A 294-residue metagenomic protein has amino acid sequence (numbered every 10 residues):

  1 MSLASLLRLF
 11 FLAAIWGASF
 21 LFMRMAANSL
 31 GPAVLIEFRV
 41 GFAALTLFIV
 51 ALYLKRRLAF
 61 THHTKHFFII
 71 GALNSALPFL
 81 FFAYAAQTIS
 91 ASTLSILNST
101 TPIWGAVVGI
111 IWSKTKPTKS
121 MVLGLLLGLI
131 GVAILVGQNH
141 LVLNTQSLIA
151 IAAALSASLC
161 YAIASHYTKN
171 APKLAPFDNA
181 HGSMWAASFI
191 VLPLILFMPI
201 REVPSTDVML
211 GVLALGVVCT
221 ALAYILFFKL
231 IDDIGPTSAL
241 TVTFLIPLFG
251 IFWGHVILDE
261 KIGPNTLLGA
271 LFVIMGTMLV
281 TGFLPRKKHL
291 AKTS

Functional and structural regions predicted by a protein language model:
M1-L6, S29-A33, E37, A59-K65 (+3 more regions): Juxtamembrane helix-entry segments on the extracytoplasmic side of multipass membrane proteins
I15, S19-F20, F48-N98, I134 (+1 more regions): Specific transmembrane alpha-helical segments of multi-pass solute transporters/efflux pumps, especially DMT/EamA
A26, L35, R39, A85 (+7 more regions): Hydrophobic/aromatic residues within transmembrane alpha-helices of multi-pass small-molecule transporters
S29-L77, W104, S158-A164, A180-P199 (+3 more regions): Transmembrane alpha-helices of multi-pass small-molecule transport proteins
I36-F38, S75, F79, L94-T100 (+2 more regions): Helix-helix packing/entry segments at the starts of transmembrane helices
L47, G105-I111, H140-M198, V212 (+2 more regions): Transmembrane alpha-helical segments that form core, pore/gating elements of small-molecule transporters/exporters
L47, V108, P117-N139, V191 (+3 more regions): Hydrophobic transmembrane alpha-helices of multi-pass small-molecule transport proteins
H62-G71, P117-L129, I151, L174-M184 (+1 more regions): Cytoplasmic-side transmembrane-helix entry/capping segments in multi-pass membrane proteins
